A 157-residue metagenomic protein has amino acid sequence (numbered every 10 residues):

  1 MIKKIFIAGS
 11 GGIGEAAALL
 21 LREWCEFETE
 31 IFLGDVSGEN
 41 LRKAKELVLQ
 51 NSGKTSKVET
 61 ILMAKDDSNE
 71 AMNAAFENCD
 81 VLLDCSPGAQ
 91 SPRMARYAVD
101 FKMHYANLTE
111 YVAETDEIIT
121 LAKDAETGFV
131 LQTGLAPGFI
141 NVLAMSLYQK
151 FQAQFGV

Functional and structural regions predicted by a protein language model:
I5-G11: Conserved N-terminal Rossmann-fold NAD(P)-binding element of oxidoreductases
G14-E15: N-terminal Rossmann-fold NAD(P) dinucleotide-binding loop
V36-N40: Helix N-cap at the beta1-alpha1 junction of Rossmann-like dinucleotide-binding domains, i.e., the first residues
N51-D67: Rossmann-fold cofactor-recognition segment
K65-E77: Conserved Rossmann-fold cofactor-binding substructure of NAD(P)-dependent oxidoreductases
C85-P87, Y97-T115: ADP-ribose/adenylate-binding Rossmann-like module
L108-F129: Rossmann-fold NAD(P)-binding glycine/threonine-rich loop
T127-V157: Rossmann-like dinucleotide-binding core of oxidoreductases
